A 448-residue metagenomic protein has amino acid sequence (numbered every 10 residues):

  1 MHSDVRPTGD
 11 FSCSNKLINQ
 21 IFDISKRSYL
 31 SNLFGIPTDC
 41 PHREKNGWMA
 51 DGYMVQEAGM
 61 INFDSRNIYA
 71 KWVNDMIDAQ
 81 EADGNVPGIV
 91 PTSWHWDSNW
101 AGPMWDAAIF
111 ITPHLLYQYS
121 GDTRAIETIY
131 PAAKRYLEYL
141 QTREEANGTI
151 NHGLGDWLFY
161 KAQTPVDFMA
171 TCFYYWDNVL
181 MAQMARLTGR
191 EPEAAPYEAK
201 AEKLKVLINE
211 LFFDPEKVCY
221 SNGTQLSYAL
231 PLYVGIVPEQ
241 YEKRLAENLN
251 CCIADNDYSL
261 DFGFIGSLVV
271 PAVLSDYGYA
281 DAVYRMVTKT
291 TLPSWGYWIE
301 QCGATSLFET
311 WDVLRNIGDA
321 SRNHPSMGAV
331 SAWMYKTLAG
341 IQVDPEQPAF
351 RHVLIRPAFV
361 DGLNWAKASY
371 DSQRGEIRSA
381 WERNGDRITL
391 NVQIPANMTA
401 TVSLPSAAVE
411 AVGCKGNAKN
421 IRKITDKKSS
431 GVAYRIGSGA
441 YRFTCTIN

Functional and structural regions predicted by a protein language model:
M1-T142, N147, L154, S267: Substrate-binding groove/exosite segments of carbohydrate-active enzymes
F22, K26-I36, R66-P87, I129-T149 (+3 more regions): Long, well-ordered core segments of solenoidal/helical folds
E44, M54, N62, A108-F110 (+6 more regions): C-terminal capping/lid segments that line or modulate ligand- or cofactor-binding pockets
V86, I150, V218-Y220, I388-L390 (+1 more regions): Hydrophobic residues embedded in beta-strands of well-ordered beta-sheets
L116-E127, M181-P196: Inter-helical turn/loop segments and adjacent helix faces that build the functional surface of alpha-helical bundle
A199, D281-N448: Non-catalytic C-terminal accessory modules of carbohydrate-active enzymes
